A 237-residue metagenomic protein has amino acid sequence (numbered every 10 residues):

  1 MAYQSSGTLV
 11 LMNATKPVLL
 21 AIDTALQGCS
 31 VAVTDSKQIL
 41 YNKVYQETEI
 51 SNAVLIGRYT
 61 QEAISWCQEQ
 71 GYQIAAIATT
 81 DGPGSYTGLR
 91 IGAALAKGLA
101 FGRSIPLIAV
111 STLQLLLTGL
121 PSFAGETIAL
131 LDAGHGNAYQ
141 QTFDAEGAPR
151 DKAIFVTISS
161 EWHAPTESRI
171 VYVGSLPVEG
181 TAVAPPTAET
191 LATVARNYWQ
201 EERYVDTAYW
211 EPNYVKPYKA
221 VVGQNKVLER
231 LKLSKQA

Functional and structural regions predicted by a protein language model:
A2-Q38, E49, I108-A237: Oxyanion-binding and handling regions
L19-A21, I74-T80, G88, T127-L130: Short glycine-aspartate micro-motif
T34, E47, E69-Y72: Recognition helices and adjacent regulatory flanks at domain boundaries
Y41-V44: Short amphipathic
T48-S65: N-terminal phosphate-binding loop and adjacent alpha-helix
L55-R58, A94, G98, L115 (+2 more regions): Short amphipathic alpha-helical face segments that pack within enzyme cores and frequently flank/anchor catalytic
T60-A76, A164-S168: Phosphate/pyrophosphate-binding loops at sites that engage ATP/ADP/AMP, CoA/4′-phosphopantetheine, polyphosphate
A76-T112: DPxDG-like acidic metal-binding loop motif
